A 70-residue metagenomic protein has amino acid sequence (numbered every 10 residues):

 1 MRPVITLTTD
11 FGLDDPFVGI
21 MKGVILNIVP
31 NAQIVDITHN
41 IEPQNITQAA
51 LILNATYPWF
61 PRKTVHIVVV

Functional and structural regions predicted by a protein language model:
M1-V70: Charge-biased, low-complexity intrinsically disordered regions
